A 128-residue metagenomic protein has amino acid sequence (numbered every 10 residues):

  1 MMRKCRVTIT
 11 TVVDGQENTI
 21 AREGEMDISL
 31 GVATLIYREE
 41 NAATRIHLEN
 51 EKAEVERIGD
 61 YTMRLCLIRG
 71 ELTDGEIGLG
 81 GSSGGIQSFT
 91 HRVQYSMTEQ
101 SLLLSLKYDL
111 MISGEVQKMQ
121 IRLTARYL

Functional and structural regions predicted by a protein language model:
M1-S105, D109-K118, L128: N-terminal intrinsically disordered, cationic/polar leader segments that include organellar targeting peptides
